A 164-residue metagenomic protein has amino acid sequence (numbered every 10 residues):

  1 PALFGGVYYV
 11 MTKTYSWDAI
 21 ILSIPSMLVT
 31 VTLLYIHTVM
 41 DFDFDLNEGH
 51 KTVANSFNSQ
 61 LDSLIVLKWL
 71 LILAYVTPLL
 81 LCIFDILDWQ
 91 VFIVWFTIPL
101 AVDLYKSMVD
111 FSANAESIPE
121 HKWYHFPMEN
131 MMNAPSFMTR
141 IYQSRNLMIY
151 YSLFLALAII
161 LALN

Functional and structural regions predicted by a protein language model:
P1-T32, I65-N164: Hydrophobic alpha-helical transmembrane segments
M27-I72: Solvent-exposed interhelical
